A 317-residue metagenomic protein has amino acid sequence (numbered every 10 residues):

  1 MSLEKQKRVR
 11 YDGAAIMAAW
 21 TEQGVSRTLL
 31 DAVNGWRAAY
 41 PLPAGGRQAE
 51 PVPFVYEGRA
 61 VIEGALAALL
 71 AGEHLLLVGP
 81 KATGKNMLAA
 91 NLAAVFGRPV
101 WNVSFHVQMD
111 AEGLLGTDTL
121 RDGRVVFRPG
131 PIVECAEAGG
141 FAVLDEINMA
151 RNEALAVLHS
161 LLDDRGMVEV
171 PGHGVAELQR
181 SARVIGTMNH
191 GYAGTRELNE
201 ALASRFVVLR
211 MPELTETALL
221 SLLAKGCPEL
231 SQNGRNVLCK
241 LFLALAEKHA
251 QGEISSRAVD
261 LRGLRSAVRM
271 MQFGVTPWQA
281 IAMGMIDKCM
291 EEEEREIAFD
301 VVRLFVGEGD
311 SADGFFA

Functional and structural regions predicted by a protein language model:
M1-A317: C-terminal regulatory/interaction module of P-loop NTP-utilizing enzymes
